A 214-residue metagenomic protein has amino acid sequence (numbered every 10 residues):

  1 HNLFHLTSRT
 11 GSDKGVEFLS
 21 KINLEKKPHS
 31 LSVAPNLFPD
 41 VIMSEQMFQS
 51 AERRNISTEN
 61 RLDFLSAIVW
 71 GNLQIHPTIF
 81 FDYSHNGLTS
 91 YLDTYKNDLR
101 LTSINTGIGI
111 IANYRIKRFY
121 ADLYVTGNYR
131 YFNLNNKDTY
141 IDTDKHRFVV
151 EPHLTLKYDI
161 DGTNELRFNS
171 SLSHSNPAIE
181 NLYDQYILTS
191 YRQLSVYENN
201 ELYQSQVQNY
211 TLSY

Functional and structural regions predicted by a protein language model:
H1-Y214: Primarily recognizes Gram-negative and organellar outer-membrane beta-barrels
